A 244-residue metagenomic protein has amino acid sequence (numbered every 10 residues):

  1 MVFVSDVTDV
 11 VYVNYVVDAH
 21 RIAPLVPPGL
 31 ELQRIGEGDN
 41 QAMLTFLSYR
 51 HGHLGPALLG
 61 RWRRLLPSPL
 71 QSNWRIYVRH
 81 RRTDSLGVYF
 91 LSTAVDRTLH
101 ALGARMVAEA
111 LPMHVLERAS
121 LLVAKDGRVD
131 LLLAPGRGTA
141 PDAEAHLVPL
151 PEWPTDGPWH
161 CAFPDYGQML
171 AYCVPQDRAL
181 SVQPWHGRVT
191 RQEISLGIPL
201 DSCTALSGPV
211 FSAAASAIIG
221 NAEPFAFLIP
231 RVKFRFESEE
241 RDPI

Functional and structural regions predicted by a protein language model:
M1-V7: A short, surface-exposed helix-loop junction/capping segment
F3, H20-S72: Glycine/small-residue-rich interface belts in oligomeric ring/scaffold proteins and their assembly partners
T8-V10, N73-I244: Internal, well-folded beta-alpha domain core
V11, Y15-D18, V26: Short N-terminal amphipathic alpha-helix/helix-capping patch enriched in small hydrophobics with frequent Ser/Thr
Y15, P69, F225-F227: Active-site-proximal structural scaffolding
